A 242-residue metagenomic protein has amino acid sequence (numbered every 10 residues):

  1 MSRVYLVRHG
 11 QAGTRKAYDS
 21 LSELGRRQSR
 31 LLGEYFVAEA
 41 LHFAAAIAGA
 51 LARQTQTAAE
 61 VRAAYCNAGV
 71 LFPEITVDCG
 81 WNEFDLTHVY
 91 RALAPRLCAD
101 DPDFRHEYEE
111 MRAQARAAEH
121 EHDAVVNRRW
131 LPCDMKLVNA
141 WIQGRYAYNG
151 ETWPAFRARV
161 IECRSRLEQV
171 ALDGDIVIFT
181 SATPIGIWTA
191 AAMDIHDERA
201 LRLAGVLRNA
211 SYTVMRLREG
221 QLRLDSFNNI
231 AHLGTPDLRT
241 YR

Functional and structural regions predicted by a protein language model:
M1, F84-H106, N149-G150, P154-A155 (+2 more regions): Acidic, low-complexity terminal tails and accessory targeting/binding regions of phosphate-metabolizing enzymes
R3-V7, I47, G174-T180, P184: Beta-strand elements within well-structured catalytic alpha/beta cores of enzymes that handle phosphate/sulfate esters
V4, G10-A64, T152-R157: Loop-to-helix element that buttresses phosphate recognition and phosphoryl-transfer chemistry
Y5, T76-D78, D225: General small-molecule cofactor/ligand-binding pocket signal
G10, A182-T183, N228-I230: Active-site metal-binding loops of divalent metal-dependent hydrolases
E34-R129: Phosphate-coordination/substrate-recognition cap region in phosphate-metabolizing enzymes
A113-S165: Alpha-helix-centered segments that form part of catalytic cores
F156-V170, I176-A182: GST-like fold's C-terminal all-alpha helical module
